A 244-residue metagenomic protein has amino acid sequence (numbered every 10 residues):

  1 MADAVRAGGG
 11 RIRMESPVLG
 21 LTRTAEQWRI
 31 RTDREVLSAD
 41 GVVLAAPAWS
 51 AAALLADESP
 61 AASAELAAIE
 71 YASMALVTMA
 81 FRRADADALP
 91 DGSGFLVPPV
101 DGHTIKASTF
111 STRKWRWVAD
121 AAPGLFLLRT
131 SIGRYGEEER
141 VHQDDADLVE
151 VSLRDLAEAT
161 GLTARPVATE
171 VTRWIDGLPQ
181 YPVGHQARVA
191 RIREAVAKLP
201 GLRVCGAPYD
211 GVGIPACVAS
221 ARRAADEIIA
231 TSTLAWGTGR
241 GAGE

Functional and structural regions predicted by a protein language model:
A2-G8, G133-Y135: Helix-loop-beta segment of a Rossmann-like dinucleotide-binding subdomain
A4, D57, E227, T231: Active-site catalytic microenvironments for nucleophilic, acid-base chemistry
V5-L19: A conserved beta-strand/loop element that lines the FAD pocket in flavoprotein oxidoreductases
I12-M14, L44, V204: A structural signal for the hydrophobic beta-strands that form the central parallel beta-sheet of Rossmann-like
M14-S16, T22, E170-I175: A general secondary-structure junction signal
S16-L128, G133-V141, A146, E158-A159 (+1 more regions): Mid-domain catalytic core of redox enzymes that form a hydrophobic substrate pocket/lid adjacent to a catalytic redox
P90-G92, K106-E244: Conserved flavin/dinucleotide-binding core of flavoenzymes
